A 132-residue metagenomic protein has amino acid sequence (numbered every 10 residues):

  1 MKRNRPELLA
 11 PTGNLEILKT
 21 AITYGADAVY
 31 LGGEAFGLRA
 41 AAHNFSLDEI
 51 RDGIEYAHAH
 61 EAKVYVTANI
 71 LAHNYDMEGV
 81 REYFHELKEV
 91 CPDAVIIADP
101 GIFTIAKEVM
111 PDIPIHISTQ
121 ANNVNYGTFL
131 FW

Functional and structural regions predicted by a protein language model:
M1-F131: Non-catalytic helical/linker scaffolds that mediate oligomerization, partner binding, and domain coupling around large
